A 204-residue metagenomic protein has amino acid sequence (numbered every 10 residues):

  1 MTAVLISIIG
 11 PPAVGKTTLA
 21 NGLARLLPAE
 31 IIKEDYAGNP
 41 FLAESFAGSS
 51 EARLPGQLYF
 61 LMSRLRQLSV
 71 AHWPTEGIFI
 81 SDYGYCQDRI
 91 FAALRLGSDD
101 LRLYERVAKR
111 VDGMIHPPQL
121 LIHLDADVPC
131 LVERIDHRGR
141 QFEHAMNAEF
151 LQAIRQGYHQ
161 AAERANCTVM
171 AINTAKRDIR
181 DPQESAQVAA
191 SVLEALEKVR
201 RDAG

Functional and structural regions predicted by a protein language model:
I8: Hydrophobic anchor at the beta1->P-loop junction of P-loop NTPases
P11: P-loop (Walker A) phosphate-binding loop of NTP-binding proteins
K16: Conserved lysine of the Walker
L19-A20: Post-Walker A alpha-helix
R25-S63: Conserved substrate/cofactor phosphate-moiety recognition/catalytic segment in nucleotide-dependent phosphotransferases
A52-H116: Glycine-rich phosphate-binding loop used to anchor ATP phosphates in small-molecule kinases, encompassing both
R89-H159: A glycine- and Lys/Arg-enriched "phosphate-lid" helix/loop adjacent to the NTP-binding pocket of small-molecule kinases
V132-G204: NTP-dependent small-molecule kinase module
